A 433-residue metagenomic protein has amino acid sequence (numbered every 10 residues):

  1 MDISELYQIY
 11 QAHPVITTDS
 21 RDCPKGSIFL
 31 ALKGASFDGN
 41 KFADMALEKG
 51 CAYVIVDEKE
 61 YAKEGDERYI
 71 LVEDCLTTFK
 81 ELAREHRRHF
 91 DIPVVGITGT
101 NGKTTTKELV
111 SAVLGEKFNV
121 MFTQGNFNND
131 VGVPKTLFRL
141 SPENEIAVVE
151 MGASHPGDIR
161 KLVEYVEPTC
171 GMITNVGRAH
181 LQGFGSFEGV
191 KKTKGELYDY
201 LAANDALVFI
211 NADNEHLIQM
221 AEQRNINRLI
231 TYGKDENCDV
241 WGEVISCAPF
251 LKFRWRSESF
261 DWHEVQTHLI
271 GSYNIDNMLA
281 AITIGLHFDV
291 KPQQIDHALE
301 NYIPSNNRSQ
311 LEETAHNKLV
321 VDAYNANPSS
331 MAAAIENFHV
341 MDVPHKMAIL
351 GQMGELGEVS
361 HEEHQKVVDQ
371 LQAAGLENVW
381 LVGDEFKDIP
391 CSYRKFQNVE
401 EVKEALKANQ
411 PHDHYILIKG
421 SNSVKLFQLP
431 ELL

Functional and structural regions predicted by a protein language model:
M1-E81, E85, I270, V340-P344 (+2 more regions): N-terminal leader/targeting and accessory segments in enzymes
S20-A31, V120, V131, K135-A147 (+2 more regions): Mobile, glycine- and charge-enriched loop segments and immediately flanking short secondary-structure elements within
S27, A46, L82, I97 (+12 more regions): Residue-level signal for inorganic ion chemistry
G34-F37, P304-S305, A323-Y393: Active-site beta-alpha connecting loops in nucleotide-dependent enzymes
E60-G65, M172-K318, V343-P344, D369-N378 (+2 more regions): Acidic, Mg2+-coordinating active-site environments of NTP-dependent enzymes
T78-A212, I218-N225, G285, E404-A408 (+2 more regions): Phosphate-binding loop of NTP-binding sites
I97, N306-R308, F427-L429: ATP-dependent carboxylate/acyl-activation modules
K395, H414-E431: Peripheral docking tails and interdomain loops at the edges of cofactor- or intermediate-handling domains
